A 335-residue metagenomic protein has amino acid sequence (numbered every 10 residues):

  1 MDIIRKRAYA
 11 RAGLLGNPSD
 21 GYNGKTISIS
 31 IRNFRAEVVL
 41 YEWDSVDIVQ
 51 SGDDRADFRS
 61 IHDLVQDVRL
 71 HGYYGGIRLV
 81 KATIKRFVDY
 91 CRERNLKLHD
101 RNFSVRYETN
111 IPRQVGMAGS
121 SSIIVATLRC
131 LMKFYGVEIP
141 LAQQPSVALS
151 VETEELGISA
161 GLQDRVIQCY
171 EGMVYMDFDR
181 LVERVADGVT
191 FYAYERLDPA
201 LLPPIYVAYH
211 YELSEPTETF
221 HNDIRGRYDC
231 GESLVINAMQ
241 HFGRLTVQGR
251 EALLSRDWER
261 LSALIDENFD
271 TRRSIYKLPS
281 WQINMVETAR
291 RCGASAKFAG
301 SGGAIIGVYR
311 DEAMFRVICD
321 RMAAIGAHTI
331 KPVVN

Functional and structural regions predicted by a protein language model:
M1-L15, S19, S28, R32 (+6 more regions): C-terminal nucleotide
G24-T26: Conserved, well-ordered active-site substructure
T83, R113-V115: Helix-loop-helix module between adjacent transmembrane segments
D100-N102, G302: Glycine-rich nucleotide-binding loop
S104-V105, A142-P145: Short, charged, amphipathic alpha-helices and their helix-cap/turn boundaries
M117-G119, S295-S301: Short glycine/threonine-rich catalytic loop with a Thr-x-Gly-x-Asp
M117-V137: DPxDG-like acidic metal-binding loop motif
